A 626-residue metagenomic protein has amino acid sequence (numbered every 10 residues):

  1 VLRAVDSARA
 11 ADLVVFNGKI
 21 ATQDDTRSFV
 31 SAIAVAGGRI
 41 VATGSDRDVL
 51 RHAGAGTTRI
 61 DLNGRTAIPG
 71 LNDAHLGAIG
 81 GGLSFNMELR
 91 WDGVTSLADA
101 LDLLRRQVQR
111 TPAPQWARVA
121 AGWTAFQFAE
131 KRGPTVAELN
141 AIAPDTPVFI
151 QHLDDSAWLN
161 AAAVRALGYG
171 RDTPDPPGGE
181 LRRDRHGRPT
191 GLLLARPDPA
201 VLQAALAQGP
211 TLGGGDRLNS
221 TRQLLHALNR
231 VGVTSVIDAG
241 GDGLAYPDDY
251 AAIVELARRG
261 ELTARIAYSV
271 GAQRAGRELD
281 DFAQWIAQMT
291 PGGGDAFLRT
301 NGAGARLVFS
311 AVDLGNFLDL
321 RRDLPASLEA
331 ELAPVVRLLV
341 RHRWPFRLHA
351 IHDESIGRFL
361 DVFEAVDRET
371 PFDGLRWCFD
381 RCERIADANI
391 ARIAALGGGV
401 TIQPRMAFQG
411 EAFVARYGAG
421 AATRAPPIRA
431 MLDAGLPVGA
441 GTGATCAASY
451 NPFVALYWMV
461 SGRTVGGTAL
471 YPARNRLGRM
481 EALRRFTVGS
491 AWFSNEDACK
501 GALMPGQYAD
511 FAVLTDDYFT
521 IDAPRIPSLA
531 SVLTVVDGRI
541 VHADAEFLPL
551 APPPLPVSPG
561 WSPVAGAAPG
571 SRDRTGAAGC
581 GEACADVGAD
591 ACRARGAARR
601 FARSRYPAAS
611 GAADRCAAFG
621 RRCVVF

Functional and structural regions predicted by a protein language model:
V1-R3: Bacterial N-terminal signal peptides
V5, R9-F16, A21, D25-I286 (+6 more regions): Divalent metal-binding segments
A11-D12, G18, H342, I385 (+5 more regions): In a subset of proteins, long, contiguous C-terminal domains/tails are tracked
I20, I40, D48, R65 (+20 more regions): Short, glycine-/Ser/Thr-/acidic-enriched flexible segments
G81-F85, G168-G170, G357, E411 (+3 more regions): Short, function-defining helix-loop hinge/capping sites that tune catalysis or transport
N219, R337-R347, I351-W377, R381-C382 (+6 more regions): His/Asp/Glu-enriched, well-ordered alpha-helical/loop segment that forms or immediately abuts the divalent-metal
R258-T263, G292-G293, V366-D373: Short helix-capping segments at alpha-helix termini
P291-G293, A394-G397: Structural alpha-helical segments in enzyme catalytic/regulatory domains
